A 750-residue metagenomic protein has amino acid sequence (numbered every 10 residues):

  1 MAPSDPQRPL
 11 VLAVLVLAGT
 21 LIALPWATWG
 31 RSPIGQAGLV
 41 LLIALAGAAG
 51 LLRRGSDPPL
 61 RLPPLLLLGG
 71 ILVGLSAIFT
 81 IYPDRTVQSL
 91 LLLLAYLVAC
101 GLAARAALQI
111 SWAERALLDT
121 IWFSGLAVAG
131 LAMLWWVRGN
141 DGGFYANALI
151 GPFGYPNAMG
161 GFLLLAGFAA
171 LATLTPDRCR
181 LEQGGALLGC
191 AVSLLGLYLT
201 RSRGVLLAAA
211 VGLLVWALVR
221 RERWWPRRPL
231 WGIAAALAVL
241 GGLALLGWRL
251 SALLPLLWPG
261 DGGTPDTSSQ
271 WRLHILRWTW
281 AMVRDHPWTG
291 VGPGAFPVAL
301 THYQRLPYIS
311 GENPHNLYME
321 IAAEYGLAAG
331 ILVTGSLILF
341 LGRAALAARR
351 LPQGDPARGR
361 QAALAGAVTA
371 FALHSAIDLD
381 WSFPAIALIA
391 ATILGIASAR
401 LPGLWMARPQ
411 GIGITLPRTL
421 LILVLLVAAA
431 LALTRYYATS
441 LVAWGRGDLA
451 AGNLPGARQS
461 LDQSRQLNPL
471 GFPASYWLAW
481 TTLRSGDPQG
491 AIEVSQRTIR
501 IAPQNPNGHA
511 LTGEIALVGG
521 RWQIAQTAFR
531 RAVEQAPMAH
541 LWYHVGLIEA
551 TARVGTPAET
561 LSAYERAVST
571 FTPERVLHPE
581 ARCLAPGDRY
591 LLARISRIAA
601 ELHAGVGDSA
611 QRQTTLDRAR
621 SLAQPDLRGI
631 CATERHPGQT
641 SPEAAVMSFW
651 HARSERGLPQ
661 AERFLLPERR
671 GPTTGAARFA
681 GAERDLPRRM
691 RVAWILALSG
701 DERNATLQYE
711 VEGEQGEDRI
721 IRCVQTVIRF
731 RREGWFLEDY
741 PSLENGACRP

Functional and structural regions predicted by a protein language model:
P3-A27, A37-L51, G70-A77, P83 (+6 more regions): Alpha-helical transmembrane segments of multi-pass inner-membrane proteins
A103, L373, V427-R446: Transmembrane signal-anchor/signal-peptide helices with a preference for the extracytoplasmic
A148-P152, A209-L213, L243-W278, R284 (+2 more regions): Flexible juxtamembrane loops connecting transmembrane helices in multi-pass membrane enzymes that build or modify
Y155, L273-P314, Y318-I321, Y325-L332: TM-adjacent membrane-interface loops and short helices in multi-pass inner/ER membrane proteins
L230-L246, Q410-Y437: Internal/C-terminal transmembrane anchor helices
V442-Q639, F649, G657-F664, N745-P750: C-terminal luminal/periplasmic domains and tails of membrane-associated envelope-modifying transferases
E634-G638, E643-A644, S648-N704: Short solvent-exposed beta->alpha transition segments
P687-R689, L696-P750: Exposed beta-sheet edge and beta->alpha loop/turn motif
